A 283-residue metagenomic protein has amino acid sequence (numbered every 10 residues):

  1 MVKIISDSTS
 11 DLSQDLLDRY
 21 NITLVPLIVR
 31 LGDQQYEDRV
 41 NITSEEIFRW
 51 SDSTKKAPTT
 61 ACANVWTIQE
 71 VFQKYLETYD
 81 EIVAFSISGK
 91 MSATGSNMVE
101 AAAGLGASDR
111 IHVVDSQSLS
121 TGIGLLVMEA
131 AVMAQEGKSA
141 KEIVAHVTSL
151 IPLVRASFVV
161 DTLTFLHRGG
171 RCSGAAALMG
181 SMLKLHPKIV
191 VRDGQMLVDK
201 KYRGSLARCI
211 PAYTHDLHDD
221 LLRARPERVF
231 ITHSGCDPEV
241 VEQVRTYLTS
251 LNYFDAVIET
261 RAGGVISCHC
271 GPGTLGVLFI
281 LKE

Functional and structural regions predicted by a protein language model:
K3, T9-T23, I28, Q34 (+2 more regions): Mixed-charge interfacial surface used for oligomerization/domain docking and macromolecular partner engagement
K3-C62, T67: N-terminal glycine-rich anion-binding loop in soluble enzyme alpha/beta folds
T43-F48, F72, V99-G104: A short glycine/small-residue-enriched secondary-structure motif
P58-V65, A84-S92, S116-S120, M133: Short gly/ser-rich anion-binding loops that grip negatively charged ligand groups
T67-M98: N-terminal glycine-rich phosphate/adenylate-binding segment common to multiple enzyme folds
Y79-V83, R110-D115: Short, flexible active-site-proximal loops enriched in glycine and acidic residues
